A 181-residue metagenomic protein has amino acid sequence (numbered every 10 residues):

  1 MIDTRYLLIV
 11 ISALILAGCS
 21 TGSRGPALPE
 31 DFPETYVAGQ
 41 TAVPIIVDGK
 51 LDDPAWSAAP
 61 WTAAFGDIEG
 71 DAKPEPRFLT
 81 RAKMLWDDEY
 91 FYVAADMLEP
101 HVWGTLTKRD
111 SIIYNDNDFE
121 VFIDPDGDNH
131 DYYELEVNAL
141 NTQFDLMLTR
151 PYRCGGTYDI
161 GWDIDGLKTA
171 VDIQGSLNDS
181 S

Functional and structural regions predicted by a protein language model:
M1-L8: Bacterial N-terminal signal peptides that target proteins for export
L8-A17: Bacterial N-terminal signal peptides
C19-S181: Structural preference for beta-rich elements and adjacent junctions enriched in aromatics
